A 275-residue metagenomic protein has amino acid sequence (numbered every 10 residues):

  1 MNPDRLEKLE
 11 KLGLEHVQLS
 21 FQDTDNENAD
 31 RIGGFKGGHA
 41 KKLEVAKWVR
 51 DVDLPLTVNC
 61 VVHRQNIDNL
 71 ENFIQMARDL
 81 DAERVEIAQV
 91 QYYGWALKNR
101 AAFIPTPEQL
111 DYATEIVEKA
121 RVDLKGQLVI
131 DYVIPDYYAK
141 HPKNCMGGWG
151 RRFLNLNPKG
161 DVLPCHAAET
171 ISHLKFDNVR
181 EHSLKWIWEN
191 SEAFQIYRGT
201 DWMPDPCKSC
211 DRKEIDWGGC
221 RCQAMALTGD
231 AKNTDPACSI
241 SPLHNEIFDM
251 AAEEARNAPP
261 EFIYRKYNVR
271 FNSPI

Functional and structural regions predicted by a protein language model:
D4-R5, N69: Short acidic active-site motifs
L6, A29-D30, R221: A short local structural element in Rossmann-fold oxidoreductases
E10-H16, S20-V162, A167-H182: Radical SAM enzyme [4Fe-4S]-AdoMet core and its adjacent flexible, acidic and glycine-rich loops/tails across
E169-I275: Flexible mid-to-C-terminal extensions adjoining Fe-S/redox cofactors in radical SAM and related proteins
